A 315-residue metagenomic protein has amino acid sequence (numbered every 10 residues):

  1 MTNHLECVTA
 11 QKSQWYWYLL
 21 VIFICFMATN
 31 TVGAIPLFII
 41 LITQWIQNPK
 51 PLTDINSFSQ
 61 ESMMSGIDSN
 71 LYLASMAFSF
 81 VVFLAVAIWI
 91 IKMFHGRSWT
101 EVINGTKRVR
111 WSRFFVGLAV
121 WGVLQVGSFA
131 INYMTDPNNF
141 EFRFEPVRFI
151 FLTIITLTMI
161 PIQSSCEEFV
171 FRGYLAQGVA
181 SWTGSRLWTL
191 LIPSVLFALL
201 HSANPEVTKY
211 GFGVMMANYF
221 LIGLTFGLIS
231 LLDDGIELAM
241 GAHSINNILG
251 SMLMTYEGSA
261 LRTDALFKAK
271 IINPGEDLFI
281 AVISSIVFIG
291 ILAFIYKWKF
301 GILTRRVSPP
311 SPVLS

Functional and structural regions predicted by a protein language model:
M1-S98, D264-S315: N-terminal, membrane-interfacial amphipathic/helix-forming hydrophobic leader that caps and precedes the first
A10, Q14, Y18, M64-Y72 (+12 more regions): Membrane-helix interfacial "entry" motifs
Q14-Y18, I22, D68, Y72-M76 (+10 more regions): Residue-level signature of transmembrane alpha-helical entry/exit and packing/kink sites in multi-pass membrane
V32, V86, G127, L175 (+1 more regions): Hydrophobic/aromatic residues in alpha-helical transmembrane segments
G33-I40, G127-N132, L249-T255: C-terminal TM-helix exit segments that contain a strictly Trp-centered aromatic cap at the helix terminus
E61-D68, A74-A77, W99-C166, A176-Q177 (+1 more regions): Juxtamembrane helix-loop-helix connectors linking adjacent transmembrane helices in multi-pass membrane enzymes
S79-I90, L118-S128, L191-V195: Hydrophobic alpha-helical transmembrane segments of multi-pass integral membrane proteins
T153-L314: Transmembrane helix-loop-helix hairpins at the membrane interface of multi-pass integral membrane proteins
